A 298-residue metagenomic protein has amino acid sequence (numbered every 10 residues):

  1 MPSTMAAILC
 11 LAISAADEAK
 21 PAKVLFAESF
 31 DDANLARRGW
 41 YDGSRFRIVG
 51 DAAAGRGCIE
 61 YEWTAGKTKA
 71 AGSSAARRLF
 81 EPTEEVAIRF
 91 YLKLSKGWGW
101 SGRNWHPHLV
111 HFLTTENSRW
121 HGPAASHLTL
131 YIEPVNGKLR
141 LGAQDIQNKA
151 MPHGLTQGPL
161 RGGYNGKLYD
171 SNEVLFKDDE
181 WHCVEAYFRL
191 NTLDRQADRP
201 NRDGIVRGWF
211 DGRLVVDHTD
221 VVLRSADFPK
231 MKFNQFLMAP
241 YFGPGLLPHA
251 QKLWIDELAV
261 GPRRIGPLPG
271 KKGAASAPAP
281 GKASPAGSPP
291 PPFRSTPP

Functional and structural regions predicted by a protein language model:
P2-A16: Sec-dependent N-terminal signal peptides of Gram-negative exported proteins
D17-D42, K271-G273, F293, P297-P298: Extracellular carbohydrate-recognition regions
K23, T83-E85, Y91, Y169-D194: Trp-centered recognition loops
F30, C183-V222: Carbohydrate-binding surfaces in secreted/extracellular proteins
F30, F90, V184, D256-V260: Extracellular beta-strand elements of beta-rich domains used for carbohydrate recognition/degradation or cell-matrix
L35, I48, A52-R56, E60-D170 (+1 more regions): Secretory/extracellular carbohydrate-interaction modules and structurally similar beta-sandwich "look-alikes"
D178, P200-R202, R207, G245-E257 (+1 more regions): Extracellular carbohydrate recognition
H218-W254: Flexible glycan-contacting loops in extracellular carbohydrate-active proteins
